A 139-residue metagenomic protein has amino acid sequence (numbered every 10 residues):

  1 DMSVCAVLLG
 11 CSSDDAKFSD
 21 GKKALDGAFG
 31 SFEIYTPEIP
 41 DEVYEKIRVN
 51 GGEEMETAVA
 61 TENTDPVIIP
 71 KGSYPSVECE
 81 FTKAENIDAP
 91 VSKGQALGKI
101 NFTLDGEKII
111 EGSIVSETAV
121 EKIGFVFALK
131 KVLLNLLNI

Functional and structural regions predicted by a protein language model:
D1-I139: Domain-terminus/edge residues, biased toward the C-terminal soluble/receptor-binding domains of extracytoplasmic
